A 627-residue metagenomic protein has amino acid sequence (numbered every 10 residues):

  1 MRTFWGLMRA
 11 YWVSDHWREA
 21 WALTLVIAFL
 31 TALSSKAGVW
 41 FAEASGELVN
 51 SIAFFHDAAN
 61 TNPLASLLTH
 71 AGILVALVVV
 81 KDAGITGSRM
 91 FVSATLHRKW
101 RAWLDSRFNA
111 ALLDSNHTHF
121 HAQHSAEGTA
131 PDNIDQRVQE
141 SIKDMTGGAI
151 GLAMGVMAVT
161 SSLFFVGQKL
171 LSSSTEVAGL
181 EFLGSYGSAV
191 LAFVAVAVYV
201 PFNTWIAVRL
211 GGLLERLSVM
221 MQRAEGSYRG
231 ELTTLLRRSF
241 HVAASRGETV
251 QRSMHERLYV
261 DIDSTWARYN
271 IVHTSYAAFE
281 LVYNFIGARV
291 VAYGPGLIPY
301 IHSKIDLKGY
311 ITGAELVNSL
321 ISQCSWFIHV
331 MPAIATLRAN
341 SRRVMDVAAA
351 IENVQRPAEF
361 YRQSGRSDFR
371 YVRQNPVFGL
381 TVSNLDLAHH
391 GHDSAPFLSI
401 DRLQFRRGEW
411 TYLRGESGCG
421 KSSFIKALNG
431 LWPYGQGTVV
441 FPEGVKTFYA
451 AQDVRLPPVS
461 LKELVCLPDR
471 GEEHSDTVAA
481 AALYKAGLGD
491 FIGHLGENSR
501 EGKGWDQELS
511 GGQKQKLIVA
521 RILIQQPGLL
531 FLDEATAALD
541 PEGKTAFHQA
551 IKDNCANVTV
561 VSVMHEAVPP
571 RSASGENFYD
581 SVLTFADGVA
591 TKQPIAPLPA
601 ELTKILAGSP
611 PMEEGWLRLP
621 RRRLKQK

Functional and structural regions predicted by a protein language model:
M1-G38, I52-L74, S88-S93, H119-T160 (+5 more regions): Membrane-integrated ABC transporters
F29, G84-T86, M154-F182, V190-G211 (+2 more regions): A hydrophobic transmembrane-helix motif
D144-G147, L217-G230, T234-R237, A243-V291 (+4 more regions): An intracellular "coupling" helix at the cytosolic face of ABC transporter transmembrane type-1 domains
E215, G226, A243-G247, G313-P357: Cytosolic ends of transmembrane helices, especially the final helix of ABC transmembrane type-1 domains
N429: Helix-to-loop junction immediately C-terminal to a conserved catalytic motif
K446, K462-G504, H548-Q549, N557: ABC ATPase nucleotide-binding domain helical subdomain, centered on the C-loop/LSGGQ "ABC signature"
P457, A479, L488-L517, G588 (+2 more regions): ABC-fold ATPase nucleotide-binding domain signature/coupling loops
